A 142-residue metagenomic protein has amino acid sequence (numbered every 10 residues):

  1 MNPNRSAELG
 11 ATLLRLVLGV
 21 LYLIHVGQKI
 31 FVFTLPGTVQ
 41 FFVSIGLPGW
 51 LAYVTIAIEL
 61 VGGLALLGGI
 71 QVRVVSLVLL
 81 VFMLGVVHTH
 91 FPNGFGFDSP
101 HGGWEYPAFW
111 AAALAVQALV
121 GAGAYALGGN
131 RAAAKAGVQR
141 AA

Functional and structural regions predicted by a protein language model:
M1-I30, G49-A57, V61-A142: Extended, low-polarity transmembrane helix blocks
F31-G46: Membrane-interface interhelical connector segments
